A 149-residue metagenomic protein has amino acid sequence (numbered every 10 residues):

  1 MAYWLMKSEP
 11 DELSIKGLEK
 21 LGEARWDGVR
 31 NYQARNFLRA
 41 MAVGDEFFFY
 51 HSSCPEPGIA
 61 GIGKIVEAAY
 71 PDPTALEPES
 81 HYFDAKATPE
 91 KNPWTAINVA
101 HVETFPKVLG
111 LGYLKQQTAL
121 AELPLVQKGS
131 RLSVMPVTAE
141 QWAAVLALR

Functional and structural regions predicted by a protein language model:
M1-V43, Q141-W142, R149: Compositionally biased, charged N-terminal/linker segments
Y3-W4, A24, I97, L132-M135: A broad, low-specificity signal marking well-ordered, structured residues that form hydrophobic/aromatic
S14-K16, E56-I59, P71-T74: Short acidic/glycine-rich loop or secondary-structure boundary segments that cap or lie
G17-L18, A75, G110-G112, V145-L148: A short secondary-structure junction signal
Y50-E56: Short, charged beta-turn/beta-strand-edge "cap" motif at the junction between a beta-strand and an adjacent loop
G61-K128, L132: Aromatic- and Lys/Arg-enriched surface recognition patch
